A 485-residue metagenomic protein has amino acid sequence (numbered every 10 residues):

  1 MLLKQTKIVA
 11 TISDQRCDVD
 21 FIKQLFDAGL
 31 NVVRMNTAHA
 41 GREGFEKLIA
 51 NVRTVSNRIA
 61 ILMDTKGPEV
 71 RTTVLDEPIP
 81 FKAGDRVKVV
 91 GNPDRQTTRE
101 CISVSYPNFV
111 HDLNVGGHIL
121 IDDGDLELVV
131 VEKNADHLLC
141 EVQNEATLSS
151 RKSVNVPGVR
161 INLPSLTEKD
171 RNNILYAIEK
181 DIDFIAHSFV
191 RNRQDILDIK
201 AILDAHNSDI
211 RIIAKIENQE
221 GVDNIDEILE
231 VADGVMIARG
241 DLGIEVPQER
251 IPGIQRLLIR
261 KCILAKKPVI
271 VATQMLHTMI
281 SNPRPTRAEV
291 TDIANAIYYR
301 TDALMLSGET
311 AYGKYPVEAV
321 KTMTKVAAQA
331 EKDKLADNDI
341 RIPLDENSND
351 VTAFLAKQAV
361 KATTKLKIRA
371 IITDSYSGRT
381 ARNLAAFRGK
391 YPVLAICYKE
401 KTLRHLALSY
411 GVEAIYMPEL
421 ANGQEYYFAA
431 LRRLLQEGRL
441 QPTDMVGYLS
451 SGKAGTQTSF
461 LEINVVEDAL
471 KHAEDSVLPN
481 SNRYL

Functional and structural regions predicted by a protein language model:
M1-L485: Non-catalytic helical/linker scaffolds that mediate oligomerization, partner binding, and domain coupling around large
